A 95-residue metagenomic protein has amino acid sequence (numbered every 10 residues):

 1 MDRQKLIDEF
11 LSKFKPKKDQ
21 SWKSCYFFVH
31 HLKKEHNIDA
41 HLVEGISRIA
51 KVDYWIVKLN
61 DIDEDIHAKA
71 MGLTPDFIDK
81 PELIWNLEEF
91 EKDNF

Functional and structural regions predicted by a protein language model:
M1-F95: A structural boundary/capping signal
